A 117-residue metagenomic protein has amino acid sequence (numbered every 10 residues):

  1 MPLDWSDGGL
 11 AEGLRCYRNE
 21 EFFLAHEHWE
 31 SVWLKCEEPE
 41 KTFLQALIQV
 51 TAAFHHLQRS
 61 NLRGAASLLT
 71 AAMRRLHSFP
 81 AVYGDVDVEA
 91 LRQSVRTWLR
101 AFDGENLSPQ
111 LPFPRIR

Functional and structural regions predicted by a protein language model:
G8-L24: Alpha-helical segment of the N-proximal tetratricopeptide repeat
E40-K41, L76-A90: Boundary/linker segments of alpha-helical solenoid repeat arrays
F54-R59, Q93-L111: Alpha-helical linker/edge segments of TPR/alpha-solenoid repeat scaffolds and analogous pre-/post-domain helices
L62-P80: TPR/TPR-like (Sel1-like) alpha-helical repeat modules
